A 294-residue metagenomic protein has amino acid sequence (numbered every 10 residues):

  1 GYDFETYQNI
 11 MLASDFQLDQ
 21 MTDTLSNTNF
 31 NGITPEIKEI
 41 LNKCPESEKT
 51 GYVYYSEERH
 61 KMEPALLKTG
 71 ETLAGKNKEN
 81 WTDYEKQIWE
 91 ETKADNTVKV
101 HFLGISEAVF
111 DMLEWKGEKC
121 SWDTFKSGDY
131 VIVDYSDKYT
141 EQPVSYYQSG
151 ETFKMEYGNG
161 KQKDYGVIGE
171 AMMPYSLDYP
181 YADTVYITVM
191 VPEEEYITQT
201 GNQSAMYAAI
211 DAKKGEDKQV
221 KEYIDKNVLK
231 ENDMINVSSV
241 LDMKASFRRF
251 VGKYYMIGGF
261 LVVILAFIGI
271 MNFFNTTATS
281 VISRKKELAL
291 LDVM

Functional and structural regions predicted by a protein language model:
G1, R248-A289: Hydrophobic alpha-helical transmembrane segments of multi-pass inner-membrane transport and secretion
Y2-G258: Basic-flanked hydrophobic alpha-helices used for secretion and membrane insertion
V293-M294: Short helix-to-coil transition segments within interhelical loops that connect adjacent transmembrane helices
